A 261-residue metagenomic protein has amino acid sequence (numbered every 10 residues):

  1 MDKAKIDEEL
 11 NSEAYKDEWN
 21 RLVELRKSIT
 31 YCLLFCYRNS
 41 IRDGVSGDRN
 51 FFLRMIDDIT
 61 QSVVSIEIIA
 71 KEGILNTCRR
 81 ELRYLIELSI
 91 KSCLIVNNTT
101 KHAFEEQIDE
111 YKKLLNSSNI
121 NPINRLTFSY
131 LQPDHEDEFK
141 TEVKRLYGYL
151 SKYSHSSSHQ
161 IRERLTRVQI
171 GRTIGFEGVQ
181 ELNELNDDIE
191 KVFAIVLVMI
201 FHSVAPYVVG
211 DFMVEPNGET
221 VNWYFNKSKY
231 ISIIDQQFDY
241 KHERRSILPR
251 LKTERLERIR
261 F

Functional and structural regions predicted by a protein language model:
M1-N76, R80, S92, K101-F261: A cross-kingdom marker of C-terminal helix-rich interaction/assembly modules
L85: Phosphate/anion-contacting hairpin/loop surfaces
